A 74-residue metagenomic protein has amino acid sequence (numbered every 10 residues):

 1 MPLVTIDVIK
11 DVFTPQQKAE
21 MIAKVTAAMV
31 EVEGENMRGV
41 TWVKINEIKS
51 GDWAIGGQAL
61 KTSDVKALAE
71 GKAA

Functional and structural regions predicted by a protein language model:
P2-A74: A domain-level signal for the structural core that forms small-molecule/cofactor-binding pockets and catalytic centers
